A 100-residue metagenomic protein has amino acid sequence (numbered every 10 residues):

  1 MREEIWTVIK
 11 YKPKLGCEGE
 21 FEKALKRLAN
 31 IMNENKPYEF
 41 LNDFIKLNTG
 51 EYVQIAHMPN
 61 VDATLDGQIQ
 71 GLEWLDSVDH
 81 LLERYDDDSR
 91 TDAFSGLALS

Functional and structural regions predicted by a protein language model:
E4-K12, V53-I55: Active-site-flanking beta-strand signature of metal-NTP-handling nucleotidyl enzymes and homologous cyclase-like
K12-K23: Short, surface-exposed ligand-recognition loops at beta-strand->loop->(often short) alpha-helix junctions that present
K14-G16, N48, P59-V61: Short coil/turn motifs at secondary-structure junctions
R27-L41, H57-A93: An amphipathic, aromatic/His-enriched active-site/gating alpha helix that lines ligand/cofactor pockets
D43-T49: A short beta-turn/loop motif at secondary-structure boundaries
E51-A56, S100: Short, solvent-exposed polar/charged micro-motifs at secondary-structure junctions
A93-S100: Short, low-order "capping/linker" segments at domain edges
